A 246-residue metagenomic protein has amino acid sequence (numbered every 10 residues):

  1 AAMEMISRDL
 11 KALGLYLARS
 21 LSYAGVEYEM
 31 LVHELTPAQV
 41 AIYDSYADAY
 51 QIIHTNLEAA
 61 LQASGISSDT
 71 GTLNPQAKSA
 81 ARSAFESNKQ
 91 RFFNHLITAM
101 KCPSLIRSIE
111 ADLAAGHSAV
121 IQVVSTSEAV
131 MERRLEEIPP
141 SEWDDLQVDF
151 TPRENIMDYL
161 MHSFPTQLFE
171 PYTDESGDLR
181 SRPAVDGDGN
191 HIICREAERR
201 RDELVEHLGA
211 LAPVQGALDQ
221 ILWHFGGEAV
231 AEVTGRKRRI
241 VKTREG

Functional and structural regions predicted by a protein language model:
A1: Conserved helicase ATPase motor motifs in RecA-like P-loop NTPase domains
D9-L135, R200-G226: Conserved helicase/translocase motor-coupling segment
G25, G177, G189, E245-G246: Intrinsic-disorder/low-complexity loop/linker signature
S125-A129, S163-T166, G226, R236-R239: Short loop/turn segments at secondary-structure transitions that flank enzyme active sites
R134-E137, E245: Short, glycine/charged-enriched secondary-structure capping and boundary segments
P140-G226: Low-complexity, serine/threonine/proline-enriched polar segments
A231-G246: Conserved helicase ATPase core of P-loop NTP-dependent helicases/translocases
